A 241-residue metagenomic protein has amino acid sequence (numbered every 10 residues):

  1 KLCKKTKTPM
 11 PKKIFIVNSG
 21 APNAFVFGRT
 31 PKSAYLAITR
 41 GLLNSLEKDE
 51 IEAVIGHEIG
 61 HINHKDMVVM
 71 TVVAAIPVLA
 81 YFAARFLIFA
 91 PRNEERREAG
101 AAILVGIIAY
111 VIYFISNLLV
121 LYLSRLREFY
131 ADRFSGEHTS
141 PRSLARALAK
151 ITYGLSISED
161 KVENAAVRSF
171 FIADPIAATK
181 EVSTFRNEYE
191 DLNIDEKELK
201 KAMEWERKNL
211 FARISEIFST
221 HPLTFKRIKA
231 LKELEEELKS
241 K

Functional and structural regions predicted by a protein language model:
K1-G100, I115-K241: Polar-ligand-bearing catalytic/cofactor-coordination segments of membrane-embedded or membrane-tethered inner-membrane
G100-F114: A structural motif
